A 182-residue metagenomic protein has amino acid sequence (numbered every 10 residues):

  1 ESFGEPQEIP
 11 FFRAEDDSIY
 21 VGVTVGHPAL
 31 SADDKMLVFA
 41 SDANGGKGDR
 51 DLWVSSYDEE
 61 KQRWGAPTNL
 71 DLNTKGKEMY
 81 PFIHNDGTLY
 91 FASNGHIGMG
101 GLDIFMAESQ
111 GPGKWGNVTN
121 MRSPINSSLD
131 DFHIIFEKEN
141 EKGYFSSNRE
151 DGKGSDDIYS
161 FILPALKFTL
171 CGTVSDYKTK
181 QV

Functional and structural regions predicted by a protein language model:
E1-V182: Short, conserved micro-motifs composed of acidic
